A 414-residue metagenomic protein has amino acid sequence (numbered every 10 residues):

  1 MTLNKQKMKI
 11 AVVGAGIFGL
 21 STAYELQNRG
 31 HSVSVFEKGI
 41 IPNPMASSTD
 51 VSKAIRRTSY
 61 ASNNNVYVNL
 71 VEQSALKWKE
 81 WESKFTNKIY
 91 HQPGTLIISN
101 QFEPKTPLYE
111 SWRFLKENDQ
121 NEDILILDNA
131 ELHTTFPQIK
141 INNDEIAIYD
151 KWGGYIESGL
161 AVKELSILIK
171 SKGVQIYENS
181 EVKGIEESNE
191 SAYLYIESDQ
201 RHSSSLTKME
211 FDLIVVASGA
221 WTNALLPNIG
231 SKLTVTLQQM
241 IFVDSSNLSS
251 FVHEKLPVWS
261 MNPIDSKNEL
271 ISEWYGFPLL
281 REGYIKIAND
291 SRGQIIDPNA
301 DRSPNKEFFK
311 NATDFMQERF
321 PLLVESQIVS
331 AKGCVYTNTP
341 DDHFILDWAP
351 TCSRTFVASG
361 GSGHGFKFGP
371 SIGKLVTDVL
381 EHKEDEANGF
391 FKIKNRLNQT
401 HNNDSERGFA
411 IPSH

Functional and structural regions predicted by a protein language model:
Q6-M8, H202-L213: Core beta-strand elements of the Rossmann-like FAD/NAD(P) dinucleotide-binding domain in flavoenzyme oxidoreductases
M8-V35: N-terminal Rossmann-like FAD-binding beta1-loop-alpha1 element of flavoenzymes
Y24-R29, R56, T86-G94, M209 (+2 more regions): Active-site substrate-recognition segment that forms the wall of the catalytic cavity or substrate channel
N28-S48: Glycine-rich FAD pyrophosphate-binding loop
S52-T135, E273: Dinucleotide-binding Rossmann-like beta1-alpha1 core, especially the glycine-rich loop that anchors the ADP
E80, Q101-E178, G184-E190, N338: Flavin (FAD/FMN) cofactor-binding and adjacent substrate-gating region of FAD-dependent oxidoreductase domains
G184-K208: Conserved beta-strand-loop-beta-strand element in the redox core of flavoprotein oxidoreductases
F315-H414: C-terminal catalytic lobe of FAD-dependent flavoproteins
